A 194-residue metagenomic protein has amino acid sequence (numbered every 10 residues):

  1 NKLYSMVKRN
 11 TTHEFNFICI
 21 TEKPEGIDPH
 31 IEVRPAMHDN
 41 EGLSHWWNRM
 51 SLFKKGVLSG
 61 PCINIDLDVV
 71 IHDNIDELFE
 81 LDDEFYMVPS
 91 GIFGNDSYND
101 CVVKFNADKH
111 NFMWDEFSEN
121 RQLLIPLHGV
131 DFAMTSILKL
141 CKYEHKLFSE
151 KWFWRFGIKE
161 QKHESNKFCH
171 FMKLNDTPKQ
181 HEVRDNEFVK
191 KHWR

Functional and structural regions predicted by a protein language model:
N1-K8: Short, well-formed alpha-helical segments that are part of the catalytic scaffolds of diverse glycosyltransferases
K2, H13, C19, P29-R34 (+1 more regions): A glycosyltransferase accessory/donor-loop signature
S5, S51, F132: Active-site phosphate/pyrophosphate- and oxyanion-stabilizing loops and adjacent acidic/basic residues in soluble
H13-E22, C62-V69, F85-V88, L147 (+1 more regions): Short, hydrophobic beta-strand segments that form beta-sheet elements in well-ordered domains
F17, E22-G26, H38-E41: Short active-site-proximal "capping" loops at secondary-structure junctions
E25-D28, V33-P35, W47-D96, K104-F105: GT-A fold catalytic core of metal-dependent nucleotide-sugar glycosyltransferases, centered on the diacidic
N40-N48: A short, glycine-/small-residue-rich helix N-cap motif at loop->alpha-helix starts within glycosyltransferase
S97-N99, K167: Short, surface-exposed coil-to-beta transition loops
